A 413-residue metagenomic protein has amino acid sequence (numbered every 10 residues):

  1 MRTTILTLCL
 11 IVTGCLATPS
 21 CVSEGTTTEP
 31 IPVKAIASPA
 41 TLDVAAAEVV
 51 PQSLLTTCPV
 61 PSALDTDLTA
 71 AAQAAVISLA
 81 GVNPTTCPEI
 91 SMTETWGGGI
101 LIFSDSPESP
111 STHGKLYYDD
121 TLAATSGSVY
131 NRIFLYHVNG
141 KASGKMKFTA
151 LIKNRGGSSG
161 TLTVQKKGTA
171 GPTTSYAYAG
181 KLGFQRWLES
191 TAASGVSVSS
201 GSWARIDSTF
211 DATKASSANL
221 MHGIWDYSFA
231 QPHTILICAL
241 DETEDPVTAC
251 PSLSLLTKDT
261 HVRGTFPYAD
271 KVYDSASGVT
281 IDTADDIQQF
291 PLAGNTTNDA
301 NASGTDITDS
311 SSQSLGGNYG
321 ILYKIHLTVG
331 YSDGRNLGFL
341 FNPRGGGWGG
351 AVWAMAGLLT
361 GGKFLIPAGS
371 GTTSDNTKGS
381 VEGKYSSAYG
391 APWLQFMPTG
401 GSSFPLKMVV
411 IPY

Functional and structural regions predicted by a protein language model:
M1-T4: Positively charged n-region of N-terminal signal peptides that target proteins for export
T7-L16: Bacterial N-terminal signal peptides
C15-A46, Q52: Bacterial Sec-dependent N-terminal signal peptides
S53-A74, S78-V82, S91-T95, D120 (+4 more regions): Non-catalytic accessory regions used for complex assembly or targeting
C58-P61, S111-Q165, E189-G195, W203-C238 (+1 more regions): Long compositionally biased, domain-poor regions of proteins
A72-A124, T260-D299: A eukaryote-biased signal for short, well-structured alpha-helical docking elements
Y176-A193: Short beta-strand and strand-turn-strand segments in soluble, beta-rich domains
A230-S277, S403-Y413: Exposed low-complexity, polar/acidic, P/S/T/G-rich flexible segments that act as propeptides, protease-susceptible
